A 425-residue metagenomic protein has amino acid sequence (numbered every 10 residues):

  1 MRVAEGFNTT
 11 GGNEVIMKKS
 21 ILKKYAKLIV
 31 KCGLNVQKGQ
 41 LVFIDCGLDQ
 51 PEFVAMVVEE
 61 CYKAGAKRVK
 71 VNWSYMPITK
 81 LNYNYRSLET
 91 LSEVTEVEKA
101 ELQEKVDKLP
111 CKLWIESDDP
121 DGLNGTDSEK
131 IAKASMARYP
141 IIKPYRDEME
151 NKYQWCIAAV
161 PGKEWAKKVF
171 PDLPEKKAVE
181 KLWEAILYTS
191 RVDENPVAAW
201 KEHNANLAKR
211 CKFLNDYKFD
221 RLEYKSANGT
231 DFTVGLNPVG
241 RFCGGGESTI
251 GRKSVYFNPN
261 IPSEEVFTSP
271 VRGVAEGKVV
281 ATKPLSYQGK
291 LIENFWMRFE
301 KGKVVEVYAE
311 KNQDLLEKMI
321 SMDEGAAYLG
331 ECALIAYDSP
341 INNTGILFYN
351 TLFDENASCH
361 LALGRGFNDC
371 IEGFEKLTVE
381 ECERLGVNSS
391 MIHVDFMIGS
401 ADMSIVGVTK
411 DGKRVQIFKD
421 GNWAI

Functional and structural regions predicted by a protein language model:
M1-I16: N-terminal amphipathic/basic-hydrophobic helices that include classical n-h-c signal peptides and signal-anchor
N13-E276, K413, W423-I425: Active-site bordering "gate/hinge" segments that shape substrate access to catalytic or cofactor-binding pockets
D49, D118-P120, G162, G229 (+8 more regions): Short, glycine-/Ser/Thr-/acidic-enriched flexible segments
G125, K168-F170, L291, M319 (+3 more regions): Short conserved micro-motifs at the rims of enzyme active sites and ligand-binding pockets
F267-E324: Long, well-ordered mid-to-C-terminal structural blocks that present hydrophobic/aromatic surfaces
V274-E276, I292-N294, K301-V304, A327-E331 (+3 more regions): Active-site lining segments that contact anionic ligands and/or coordinate catalytic metals
E306-E375: Dual-mode signal for accessory low-complexity, basic/Gly-rich regions
E380-I425: Extended hydrophobic packing segments that form well-structured cores
